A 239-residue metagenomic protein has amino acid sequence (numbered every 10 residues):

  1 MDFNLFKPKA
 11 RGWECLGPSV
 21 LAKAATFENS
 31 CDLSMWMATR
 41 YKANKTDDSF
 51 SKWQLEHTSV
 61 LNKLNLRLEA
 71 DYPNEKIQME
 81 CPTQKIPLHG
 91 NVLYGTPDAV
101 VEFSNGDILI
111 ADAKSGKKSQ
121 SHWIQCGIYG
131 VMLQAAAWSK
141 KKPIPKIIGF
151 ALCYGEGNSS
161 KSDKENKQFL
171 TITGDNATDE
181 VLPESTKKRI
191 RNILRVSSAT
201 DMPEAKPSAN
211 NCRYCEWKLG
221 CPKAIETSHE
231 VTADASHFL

Functional and structural regions predicted by a protein language model:
M1-D107, K117-I124, L239: Metal-dependent nuclease catalytic cores that hydrolyze phosphodiester bonds in DNA/RNA, characterized by
P8, E14-A38, I193-L239: Cysteine-cluster motifs in flexible loop/terminal segments that predominantly coordinate metals
T39-T46, A136-K141, A224-E226: Short helix-capping/linker segments at secondary-structure and domain boundaries
N44-L55, P143-E156, S228-H237: Short alpha-helical "patches" and their helix-cap loops
L61-Y72, L133-A137, I193-S197: Hydrophobic, Leu/Ile/Phe/Ala-enriched alpha-helical segments that form helix-helix packing faces
R67-L68, S162-F169, K218-E230: Short, charged low-complexity intrinsically disordered segments located at boundaries of structured domains
M79-N192: Mg2+/Mn2+-dependent nuclease catalytic core
